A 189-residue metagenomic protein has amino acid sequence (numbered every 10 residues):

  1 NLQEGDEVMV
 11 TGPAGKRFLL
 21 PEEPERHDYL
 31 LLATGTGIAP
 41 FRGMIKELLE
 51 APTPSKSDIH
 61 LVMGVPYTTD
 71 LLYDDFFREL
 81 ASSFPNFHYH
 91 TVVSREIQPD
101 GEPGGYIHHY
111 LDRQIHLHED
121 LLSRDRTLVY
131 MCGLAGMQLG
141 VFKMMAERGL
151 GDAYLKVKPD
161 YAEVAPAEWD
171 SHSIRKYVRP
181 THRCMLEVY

Functional and structural regions predicted by a protein language model:
N1-L30, M44-E47, S94-R95, S173-I174 (+1 more regions): FAD-binding FR-type
T11, L49-K56: Secondary-structure boundary elements
L20, F41-G43, G140-K143: Short glycine-/acidic-enriched loop or helix-start segments at secondary-structure transitions that form or flank
E22-E25, T53, L122-S123: Short, flexible hinge/linker loops that cap or flank conserved catalytic cores
L30-A33, M131: Catalytic cysteine-centered active loop of the rhodanese-like fold, especially the PTP/DSP P-loop
T34-P40: Ser/Thr-glycine-rich phosphate-binding loops at phosphate-binding pockets of nucleotides, nucleotide cofactors
P40-P52: Histidine-anchored nucleotide/phosphate-binding helix
H60-Y189: Reductase modules of NAD(P)H-dependent flavoproteins
